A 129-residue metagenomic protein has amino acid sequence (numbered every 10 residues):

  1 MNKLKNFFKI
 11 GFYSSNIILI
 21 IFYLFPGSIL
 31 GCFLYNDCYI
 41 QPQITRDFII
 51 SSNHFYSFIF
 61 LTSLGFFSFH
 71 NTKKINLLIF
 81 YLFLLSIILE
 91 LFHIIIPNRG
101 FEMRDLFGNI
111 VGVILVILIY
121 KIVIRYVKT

Functional and structural regions predicted by a protein language model:
M1-L106, I110, I114-T129: Bulky hydrophobic segments
